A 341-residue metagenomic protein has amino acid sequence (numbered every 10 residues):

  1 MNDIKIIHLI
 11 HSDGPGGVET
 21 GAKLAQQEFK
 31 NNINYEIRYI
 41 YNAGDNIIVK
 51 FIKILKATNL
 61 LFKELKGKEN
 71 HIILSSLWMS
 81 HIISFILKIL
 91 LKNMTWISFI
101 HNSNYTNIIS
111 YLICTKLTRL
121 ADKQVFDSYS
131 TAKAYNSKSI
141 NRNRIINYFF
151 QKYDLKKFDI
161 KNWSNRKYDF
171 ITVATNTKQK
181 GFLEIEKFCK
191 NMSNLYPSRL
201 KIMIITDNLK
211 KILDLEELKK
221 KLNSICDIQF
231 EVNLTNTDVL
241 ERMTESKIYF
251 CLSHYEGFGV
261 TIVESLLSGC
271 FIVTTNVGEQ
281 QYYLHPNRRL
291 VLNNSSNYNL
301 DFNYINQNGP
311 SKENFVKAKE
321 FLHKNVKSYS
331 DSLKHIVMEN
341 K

Functional and structural regions predicted by a protein language model:
S75-H81, I100-S103: Short His-centered aromatic/hydrophobic patch
R119-N143: A short, active-site helix/loop in glycosyltransferases that binds the activated sugar's phosphate group
N162-K180, E186-C189: Conserved donor-binding/catalytic core segment of Leloir-type glycosyltransferases
L215-N233: Nucleotide-activated donor-binding/catalytic signature segment of Leloir-type glycosyltransferases, i.e., the conserved
E241-S246: Short alpha-helical donor nucleotide-sugar binding micro-motif in glycosyltransferases
H254: Aromatic "clamp/platform" in nucleotide-sugar-dependent glycosyltransferases that forms part of the donor/acceptor
F271-T274: Short hydrophobic beta-strand element within catalytic cores of glycosyltransferases and related nucleotide-activated
Q281-Y304: Change "using UDP/GDP/dTDP sugars" to "using nucleotide sugars
